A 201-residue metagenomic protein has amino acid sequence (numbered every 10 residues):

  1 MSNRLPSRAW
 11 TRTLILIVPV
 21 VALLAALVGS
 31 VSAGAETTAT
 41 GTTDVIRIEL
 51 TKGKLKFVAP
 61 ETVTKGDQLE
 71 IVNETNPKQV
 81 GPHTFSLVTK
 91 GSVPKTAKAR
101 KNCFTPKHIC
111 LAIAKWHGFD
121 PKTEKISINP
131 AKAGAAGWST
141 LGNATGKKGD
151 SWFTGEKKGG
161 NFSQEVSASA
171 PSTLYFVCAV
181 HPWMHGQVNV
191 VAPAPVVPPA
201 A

Functional and structural regions predicted by a protein language model:
M1-T11: N-terminal secretory signal peptides that target proteins for export/translocation
R4, I17, V196-V197: Selective for proline/serine-rich intrinsically disordered segments in cytosolic/nuclear regulatory regions
T11-I15, T51: Hydrophobic alpha-helical segments, principally membrane-spanning helices and signal/leader peptides
L14-L27: Bacterial N-terminal signal peptides
L27-A201: Extracytoplasmic copper-binding redox domains, predominantly the cupredoxin/blue-copper superfamily
